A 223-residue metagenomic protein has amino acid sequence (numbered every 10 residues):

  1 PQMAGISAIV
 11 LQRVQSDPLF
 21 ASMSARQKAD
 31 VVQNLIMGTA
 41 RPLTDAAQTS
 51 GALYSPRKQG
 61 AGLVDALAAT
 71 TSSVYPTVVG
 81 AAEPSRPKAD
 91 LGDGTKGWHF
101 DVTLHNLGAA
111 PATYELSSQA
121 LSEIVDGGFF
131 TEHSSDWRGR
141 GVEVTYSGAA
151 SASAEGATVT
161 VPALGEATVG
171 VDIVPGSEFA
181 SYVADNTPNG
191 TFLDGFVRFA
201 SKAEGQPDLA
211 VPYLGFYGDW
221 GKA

Functional and structural regions predicted by a protein language model:
P1-S50, S181: Hydrolase catalytic cores
M3-S7, A29, Q33, A66-T70 (+2 more regions): Extracytoplasmic/secreted envelope proteins and their assembly/folding machinery, especially bacterial periplasmic
D45-Y75: Zinc-dependent metallohydrolase catalytic domains
G60, W98-N106, G195-A200: Buried hydrophobic-core signal for structured, non-transmembrane domains
A66-A112, S118-A120, V183, G190 (+1 more regions): Beta-sheet-dominated interaction scaffolds and their linkers
P76-P87, A109-A184: Surface-exposed binding patches on compact interaction domains or structured appendages
G97-D101, E166-G170, D208-A210: Intrinsic-disorder/low-complexity, polar/charged segments enriched in Ser/Thr/Lys/Arg/Asp/Glu/Gln
G176-K222: Terminal connector regions
